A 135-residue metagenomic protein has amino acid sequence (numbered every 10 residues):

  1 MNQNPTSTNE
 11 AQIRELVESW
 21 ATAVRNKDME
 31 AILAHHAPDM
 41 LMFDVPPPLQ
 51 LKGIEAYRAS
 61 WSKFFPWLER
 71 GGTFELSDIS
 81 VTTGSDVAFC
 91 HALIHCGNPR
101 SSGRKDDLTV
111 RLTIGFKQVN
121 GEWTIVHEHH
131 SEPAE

Functional and structural regions predicted by a protein language model:
N2-A34, L41-E135: A beta-strand edge to alpha-helix "cap/lid" segment located at domain peripheries
